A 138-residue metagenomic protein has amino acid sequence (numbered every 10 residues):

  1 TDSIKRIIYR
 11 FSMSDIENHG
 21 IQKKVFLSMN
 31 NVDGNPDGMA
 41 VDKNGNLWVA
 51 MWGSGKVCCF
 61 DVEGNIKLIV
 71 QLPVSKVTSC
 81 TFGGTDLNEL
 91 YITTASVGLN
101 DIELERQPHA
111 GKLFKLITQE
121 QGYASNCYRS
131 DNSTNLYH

Functional and structural regions predicted by a protein language model:
T1-I4, L47-W52, E89-V97: Conserved beta-strand positions in repeat-built beta-propeller and related beta-rich domains
T1-R6, W52-G53, D101-H109: Short, solvent-exposed loop/turn segments at conserved positions within beta-propeller repeat blades
R6-F11, G20-K23, L27-K67: Loop/turn-rich, solvent-exposed surfaces of beta-rich toroidal or solenoidal domains
F11-H19, T118-Y123: Short loop/turn segments immediately following beta-strands, especially the blade-tip and inter-blade linker loops
H19-S28, L68-Q71, S125-N135: Beta-propeller fold detector
S28-L47, V74-E89, L136-H138: Beta-rich, blade/repeat-based domains predominating in secreted/periplasmic proteins but also intracellular
S54-T81, L87: Ankyrin-repeat and related helical/solenoid repeat scaffolds used for protein-protein interactions
T81-H138: Blade-level signature of beta-propeller repeat domains, shared across WD40, Kelch, NHL, RCC1 and BNR/Asp-box propellers
